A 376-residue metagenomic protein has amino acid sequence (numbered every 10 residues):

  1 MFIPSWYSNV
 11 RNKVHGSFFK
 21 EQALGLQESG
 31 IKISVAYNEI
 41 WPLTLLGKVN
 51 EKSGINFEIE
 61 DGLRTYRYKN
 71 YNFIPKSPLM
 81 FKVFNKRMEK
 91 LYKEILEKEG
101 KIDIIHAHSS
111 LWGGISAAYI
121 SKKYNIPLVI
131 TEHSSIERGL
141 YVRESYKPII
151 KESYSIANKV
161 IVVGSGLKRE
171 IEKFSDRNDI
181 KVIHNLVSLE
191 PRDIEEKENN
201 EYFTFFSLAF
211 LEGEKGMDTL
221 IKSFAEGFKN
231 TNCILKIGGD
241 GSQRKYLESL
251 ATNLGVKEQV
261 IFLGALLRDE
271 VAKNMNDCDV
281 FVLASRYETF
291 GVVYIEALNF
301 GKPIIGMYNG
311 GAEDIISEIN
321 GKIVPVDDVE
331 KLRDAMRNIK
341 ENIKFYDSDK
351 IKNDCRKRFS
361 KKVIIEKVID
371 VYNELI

Functional and structural regions predicted by a protein language model:
M1, E198-K215, I221-F224, K236: Conserved donor-binding/catalytic core segment of Leloir-type glycosyltransferases
M1-D61: N-terminal subdomain of nucleotide-sugar transferases
G166, L186: Carbohydrate-associated surface elements
E248-L266: Nucleotide-activated donor-binding/catalytic signature segment of Leloir-type glycosyltransferases, i.e., the conserved
A265-L266, K273-C278: Short alpha-helical donor nucleotide-sugar binding micro-motif in glycosyltransferases
R286: Aromatic "clamp/platform" in nucleotide-sugar-dependent glycosyltransferases that forms part of the donor/acceptor
P303-G306: Short hydrophobic beta-strand element within catalytic cores of glycosyltransferases and related nucleotide-activated
S317-V329, R337-I343: Conserved acidic donor-binding segment of nucleotide-sugar-dependent glycosyltransferases
